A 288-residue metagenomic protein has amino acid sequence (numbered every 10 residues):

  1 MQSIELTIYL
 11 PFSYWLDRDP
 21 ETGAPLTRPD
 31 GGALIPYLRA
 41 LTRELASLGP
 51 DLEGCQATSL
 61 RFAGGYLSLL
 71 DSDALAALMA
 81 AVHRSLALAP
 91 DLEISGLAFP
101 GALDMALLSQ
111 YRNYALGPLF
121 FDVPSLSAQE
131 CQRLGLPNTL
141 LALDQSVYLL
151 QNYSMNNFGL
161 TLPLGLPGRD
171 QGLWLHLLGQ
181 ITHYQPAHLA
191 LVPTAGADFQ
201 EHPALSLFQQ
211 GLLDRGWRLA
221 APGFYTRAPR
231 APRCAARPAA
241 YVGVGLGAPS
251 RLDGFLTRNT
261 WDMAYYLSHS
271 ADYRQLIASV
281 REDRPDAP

Functional and structural regions predicted by a protein language model:
S3-E5, Y9, P25-P50, A57-P288: C-terminal scaffold of the Radical SAM
P11-S13: Aromatic-flanked redox-active Cys/Sec active sites in thiol-based oxidoreductases, especially the WC-centered
W15-A24: Short cysteine clusters
